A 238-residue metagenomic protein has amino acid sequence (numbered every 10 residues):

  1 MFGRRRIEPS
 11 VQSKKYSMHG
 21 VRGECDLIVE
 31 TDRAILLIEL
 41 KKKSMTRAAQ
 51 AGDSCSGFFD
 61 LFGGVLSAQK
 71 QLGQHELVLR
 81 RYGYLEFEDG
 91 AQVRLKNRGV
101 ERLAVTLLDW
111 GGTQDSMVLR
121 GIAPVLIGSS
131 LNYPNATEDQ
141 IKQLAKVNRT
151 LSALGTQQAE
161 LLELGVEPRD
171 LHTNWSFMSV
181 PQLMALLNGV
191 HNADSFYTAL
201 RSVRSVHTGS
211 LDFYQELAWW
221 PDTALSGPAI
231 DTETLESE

Functional and structural regions predicted by a protein language model:
M1-E238: Intrinsically disordered, low-complexity Ser/Thr/Pro/Gly-rich regulatory segments
